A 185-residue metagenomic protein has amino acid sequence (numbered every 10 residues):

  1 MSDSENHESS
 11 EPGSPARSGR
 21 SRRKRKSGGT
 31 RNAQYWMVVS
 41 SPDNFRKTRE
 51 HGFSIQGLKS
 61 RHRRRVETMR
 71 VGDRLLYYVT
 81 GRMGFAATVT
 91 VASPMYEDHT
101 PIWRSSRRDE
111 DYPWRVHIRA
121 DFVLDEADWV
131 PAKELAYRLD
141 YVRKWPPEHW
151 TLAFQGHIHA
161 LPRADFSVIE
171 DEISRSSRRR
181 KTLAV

Functional and structural regions predicted by a protein language model:
S2-V71, D165-V168, I173-V185: Compositionally biased, charged N-terminal/linker segments
Y78-G84: Short, charged beta-turn/beta-strand-edge "cap" motif at the junction between a beta-strand and an adjacent loop
V91-H159: Aromatic- and Lys/Arg-enriched surface recognition patch
P162: Short, conserved phosphate/pyrophosphate- and ester-handling motifs at nucleotide-, phospho-/glycolipid
